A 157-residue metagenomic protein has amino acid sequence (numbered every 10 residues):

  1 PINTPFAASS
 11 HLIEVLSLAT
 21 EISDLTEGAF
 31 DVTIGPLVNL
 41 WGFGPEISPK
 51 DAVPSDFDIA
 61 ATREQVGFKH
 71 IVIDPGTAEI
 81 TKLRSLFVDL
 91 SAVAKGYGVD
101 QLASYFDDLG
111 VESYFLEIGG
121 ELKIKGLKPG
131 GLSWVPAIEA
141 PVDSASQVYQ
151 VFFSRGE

Functional and structural regions predicted by a protein language model:
P1-E157: Mature catalytic core of soluble alpha/beta enzymes
